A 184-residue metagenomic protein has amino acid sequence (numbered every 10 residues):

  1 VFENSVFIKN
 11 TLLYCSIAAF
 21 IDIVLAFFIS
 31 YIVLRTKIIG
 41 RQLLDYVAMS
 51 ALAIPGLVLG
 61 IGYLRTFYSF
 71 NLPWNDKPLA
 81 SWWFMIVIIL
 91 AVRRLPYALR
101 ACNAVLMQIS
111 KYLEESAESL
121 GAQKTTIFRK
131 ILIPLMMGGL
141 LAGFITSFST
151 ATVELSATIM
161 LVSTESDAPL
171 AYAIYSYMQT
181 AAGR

Functional and structural regions predicted by a protein language model:
V1-E3, T152, I159-R184: Interhelical loop and adjacent transmembrane-helix boundary motif in polytopic membrane transport permeases
V1-F20, T36, Q179-G183: Periplasmic/extracellular loop-to-transmembrane helix junction in inner-membrane transport proteins
F2-S5, T36, G40-L44, L57-V92 (+2 more regions): Membrane-interfacial helix termini and adjacent extracytoplasmic/periplasmic loops of multi-pass transporters
I8, V33, S50, L113-L120 (+1 more regions): Short hydrophobic faces within alpha-helices
L12, S16, F20-F28, I54 (+2 more regions): Generic alpha-helical transmembrane segments of integral inner-membrane proteins, especially permease/transport modules
I17-A48, K111-L113, K124-I131: Transmembrane-helix boundary motif in ABC transporter permease subunits
V24-F28, I61, M85, V92-E114 (+2 more regions): Membrane-embedded alpha-helices of multi-pass transport/permease systems
S50, I54, V92, L99-C102 (+2 more regions): Transmembrane alpha-helices
